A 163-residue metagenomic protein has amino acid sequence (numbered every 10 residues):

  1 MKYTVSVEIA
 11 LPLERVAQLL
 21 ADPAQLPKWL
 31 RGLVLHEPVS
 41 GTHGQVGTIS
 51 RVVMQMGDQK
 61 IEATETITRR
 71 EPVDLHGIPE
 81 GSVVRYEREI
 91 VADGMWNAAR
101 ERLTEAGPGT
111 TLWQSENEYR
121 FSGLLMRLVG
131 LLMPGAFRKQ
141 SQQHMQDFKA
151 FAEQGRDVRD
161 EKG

Functional and structural regions predicted by a protein language model:
M1-Q45, A150, G163: Hydrophobic ligand-binding cavity/cleft-lining segments
K2, E105, T110-T111, R159-K162: Extended beta-strand/beta-hairpin segments
T4, E37-P38, E87, V129-L132 (+1 more regions): Conserved short-loop catalytic and cofactor-binding motifs
L20, L30, I67, N117 (+2 more regions): Hydrophobic alpha-helical core bundles mediating ligand binding, dimerization, or RNAP-core interactions
Q25, P72-L75, E153, D157: Generic structural signal for secondary-structure transition and capping sites
G32, V53-L112, E118-S122, A150: Hydrophobic-ligand binding "helix-grip"
G44-V52: Short coil-to-beta transition motif at edge beta-strands of beta-rich domains
E118-G163: A conserved amphipathic terminal alpha-helix motif
